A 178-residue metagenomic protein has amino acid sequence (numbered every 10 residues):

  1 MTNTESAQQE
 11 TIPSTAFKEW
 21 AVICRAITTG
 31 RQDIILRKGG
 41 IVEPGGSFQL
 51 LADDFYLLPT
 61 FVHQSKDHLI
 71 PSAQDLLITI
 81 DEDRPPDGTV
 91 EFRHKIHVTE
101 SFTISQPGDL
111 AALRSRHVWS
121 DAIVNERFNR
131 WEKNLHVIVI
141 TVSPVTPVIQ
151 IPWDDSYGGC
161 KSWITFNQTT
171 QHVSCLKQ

Functional and structural regions predicted by a protein language model:
T2-Q178: Structured alpha/beta reader/binder surfaces that contact nucleic acids or chromatin modification marks
